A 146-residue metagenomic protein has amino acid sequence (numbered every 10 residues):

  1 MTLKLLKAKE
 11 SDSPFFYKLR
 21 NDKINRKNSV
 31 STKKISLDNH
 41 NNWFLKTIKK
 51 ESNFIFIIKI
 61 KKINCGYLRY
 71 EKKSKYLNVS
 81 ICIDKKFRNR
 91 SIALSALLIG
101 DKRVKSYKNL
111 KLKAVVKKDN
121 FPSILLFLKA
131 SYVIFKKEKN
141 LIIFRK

Functional and structural regions predicted by a protein language model:
M1-F15, L19, K59-K146: Acyl-donor (CoA/ACP) binding surface of acyl/acetyltransferases
E10-Y17, L37, N41, L45: An amphipathic alpha-helix signature
S13, I24-N25, S52-N53, N109: Generic structural signal for secondary-structure transition and capping sites
D22-N25, K34, K49, R88: Residue-level marker of structural boundaries
I24-W43: Conserved GNAT-fold acetyl-CoA-binding loop/helix
K27-S29, F56, K113: Short, hydrophobic secondary-structure boundary micro-motifs
L45-I57: A short helix-loop-beta-strand connector motif used in the catalytic cores of GNAT acetyltransferases and, in some
